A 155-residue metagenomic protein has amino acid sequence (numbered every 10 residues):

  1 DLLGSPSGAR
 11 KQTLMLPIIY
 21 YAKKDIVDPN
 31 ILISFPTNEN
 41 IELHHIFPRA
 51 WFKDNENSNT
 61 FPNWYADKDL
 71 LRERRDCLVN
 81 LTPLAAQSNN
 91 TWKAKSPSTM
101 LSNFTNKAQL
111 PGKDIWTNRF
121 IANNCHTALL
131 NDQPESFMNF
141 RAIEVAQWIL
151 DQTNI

Functional and structural regions predicted by a protein language model:
D1-W51, N55-E56: Intrinsically disordered, low-complexity N-proximal targeting/linker segments that flank membranes
G4, I31-T37, K68-L71, L110 (+1 more regions): Homeobox/homeodomain signature
K11, K23-K24, K53, K68 (+3 more regions): Context-gated lysine
Q12-L16, I41, V79-T82, S98 (+1 more regions): Non-catalytic, well-ordered alpha-helical scaffold segments
K24-D25, N63, N123: A generic structural signal for ordered alpha-helices
I41, K53-N89: Short beta-strand-alpha-helix junction that forms the catalytic/metal-binding core of metal-dependent nuclease domains
P48-R49, N80, A94: Generic structural "secondary-structure junction" signal
E73-D76, A86-I155: Long, cytosolic, alpha-helical-rich C-terminal regions that act as interaction/scaffolding modules
